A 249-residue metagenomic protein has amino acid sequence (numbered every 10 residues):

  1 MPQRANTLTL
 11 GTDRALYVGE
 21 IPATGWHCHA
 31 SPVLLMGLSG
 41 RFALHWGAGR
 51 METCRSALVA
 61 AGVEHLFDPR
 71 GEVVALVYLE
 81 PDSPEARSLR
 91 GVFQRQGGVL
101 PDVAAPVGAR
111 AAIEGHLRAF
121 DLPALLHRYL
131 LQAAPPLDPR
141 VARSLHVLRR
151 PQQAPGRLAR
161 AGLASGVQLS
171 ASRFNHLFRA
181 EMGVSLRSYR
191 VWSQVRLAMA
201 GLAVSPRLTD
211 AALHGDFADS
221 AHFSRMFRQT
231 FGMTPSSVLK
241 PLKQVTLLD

Functional and structural regions predicted by a protein language model:
P2-Q94: N-terminal regulatory/effector-sensing and dimerization cores that precede helix-turn-helix DNA-binding domains
L16-G19, L125-A133, N175-M182: Short, Lys/Arg-enriched N-terminal segment that forms or immediately precedes the first helix of a structured domain
A60-G62, L66-R149: Compact structured core domains
L137-S185, P206-G215: DNA-binding recognition helix and immediately preceding turn/loop of helix-turn-helix/winged-helix domains
F174, F178, H222-F223, F227: Short hydrophobic/aromatic patch on the recognition helix
A180-A218, K240-D249: Terminal helix-turn-helix DNA-binding modules in bacterial transcription factors
